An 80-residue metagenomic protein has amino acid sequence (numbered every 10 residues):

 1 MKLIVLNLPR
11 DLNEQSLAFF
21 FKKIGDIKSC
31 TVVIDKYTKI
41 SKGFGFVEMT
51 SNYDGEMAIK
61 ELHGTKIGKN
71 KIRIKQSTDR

Functional and structural regions predicted by a protein language model:
M1-Q76: Canonical RRM/RBD RNA-binding surface and closely related RRM-like beta-sheet modules in eukaryotic RNA-binding proteins
